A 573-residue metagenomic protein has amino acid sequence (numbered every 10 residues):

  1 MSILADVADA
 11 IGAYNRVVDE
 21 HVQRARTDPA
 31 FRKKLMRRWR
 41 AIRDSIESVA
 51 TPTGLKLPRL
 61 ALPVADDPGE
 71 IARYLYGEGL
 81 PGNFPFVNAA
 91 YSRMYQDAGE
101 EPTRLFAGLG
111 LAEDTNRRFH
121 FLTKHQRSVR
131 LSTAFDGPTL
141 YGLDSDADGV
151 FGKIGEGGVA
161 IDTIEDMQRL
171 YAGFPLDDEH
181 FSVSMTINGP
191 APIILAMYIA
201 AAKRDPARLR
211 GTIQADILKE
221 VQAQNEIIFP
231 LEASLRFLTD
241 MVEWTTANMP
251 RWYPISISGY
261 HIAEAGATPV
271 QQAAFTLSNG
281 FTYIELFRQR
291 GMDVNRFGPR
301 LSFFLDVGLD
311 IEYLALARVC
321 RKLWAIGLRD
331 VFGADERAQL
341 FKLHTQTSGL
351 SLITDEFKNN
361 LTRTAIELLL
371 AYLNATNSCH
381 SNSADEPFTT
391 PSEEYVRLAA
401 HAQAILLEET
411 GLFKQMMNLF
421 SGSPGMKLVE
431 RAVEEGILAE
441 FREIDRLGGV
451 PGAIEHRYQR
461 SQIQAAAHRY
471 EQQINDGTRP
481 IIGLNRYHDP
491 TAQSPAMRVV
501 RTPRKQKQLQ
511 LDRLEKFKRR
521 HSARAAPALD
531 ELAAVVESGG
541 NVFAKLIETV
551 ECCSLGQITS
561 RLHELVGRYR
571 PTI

Functional and structural regions predicted by a protein language model:
M1-F121, S128-G137, Q403-A404, E408-I573: Flexible, glycine-rich loop/tail regions that form catalytic "lids" or insertion modules at the edges of active sites
Q23-Y313, V331-H344, Y372, S378-N382 (+2 more regions): Catalytic alpha/beta active-site cores
G110-D114, Q126, I161-E165, G189-M197 (+16 more regions): Conserved active-site and cofactor/substrate-binding residues in soluble primary-metabolism enzymes
R118-H125, A134, I164-F174, M197-A201 (+12 more regions): Generic, well-ordered alpha-helical scaffold segments in large soluble proteins
F181-T186, A265-P269, S351-E356, P387-T390 (+2 more regions): A short glycine/serine-rich beta->alpha loop
V221, I262, T345-S348, L419-F420 (+1 more regions): A short alpha-helix capping/helix-coil boundary motif
A274-N279, Y283, S302-G483: Active-site capping/gating regions of soluble enzymes
